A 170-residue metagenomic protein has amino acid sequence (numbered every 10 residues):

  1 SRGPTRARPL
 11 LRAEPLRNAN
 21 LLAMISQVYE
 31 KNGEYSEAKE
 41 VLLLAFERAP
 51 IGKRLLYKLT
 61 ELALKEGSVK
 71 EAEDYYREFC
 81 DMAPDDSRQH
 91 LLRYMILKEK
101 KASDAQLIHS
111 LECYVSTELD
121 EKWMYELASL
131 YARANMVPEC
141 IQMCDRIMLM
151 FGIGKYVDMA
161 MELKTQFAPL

Functional and structural regions predicted by a protein language model:
P9-A13, F46-E47, E78-D81, E112-S116 (+1 more regions): Conserved structural position within tetratricopeptide repeats
L11-E14, L97, M148, A168: Alpha-solenoid repeat junctions
E14-A23, Y35-S36, R48-K58, V69-A72 (+4 more regions): Generic helix N-cap/helix-start motif at coil->alpha-helix transitions
Y29, A63, L97-K98, Y131 (+1 more regions): Residue at a conserved register position within TPR or TPR-like alpha-solenoid repeats
N32, E66, K100-K101, A134: Structural motif corresponding to the intra-repeat A-B loop/turn of tetratricopeptide repeats
D81-A83, R133-P169: TPR/TPR-like (Sel1-like) alpha-helical repeat modules
